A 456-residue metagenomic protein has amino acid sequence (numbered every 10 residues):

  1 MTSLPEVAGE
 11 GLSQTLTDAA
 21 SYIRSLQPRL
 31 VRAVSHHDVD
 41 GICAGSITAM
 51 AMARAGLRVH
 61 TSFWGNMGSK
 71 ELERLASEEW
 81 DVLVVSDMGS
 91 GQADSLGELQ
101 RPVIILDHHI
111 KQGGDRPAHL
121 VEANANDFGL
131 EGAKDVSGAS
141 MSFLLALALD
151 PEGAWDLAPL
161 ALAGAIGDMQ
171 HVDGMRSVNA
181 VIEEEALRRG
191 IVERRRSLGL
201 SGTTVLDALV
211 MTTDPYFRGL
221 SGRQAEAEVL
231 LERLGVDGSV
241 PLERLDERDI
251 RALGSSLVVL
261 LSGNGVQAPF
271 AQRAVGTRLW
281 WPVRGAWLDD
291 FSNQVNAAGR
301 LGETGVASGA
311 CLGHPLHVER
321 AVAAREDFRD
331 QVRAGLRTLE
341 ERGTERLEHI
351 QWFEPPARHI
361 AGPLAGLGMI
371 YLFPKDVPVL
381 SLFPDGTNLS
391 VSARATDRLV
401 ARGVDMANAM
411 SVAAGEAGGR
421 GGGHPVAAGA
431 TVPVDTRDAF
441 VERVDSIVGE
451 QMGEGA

Functional and structural regions predicted by a protein language model:
M1-N293, A298-A456: Replace "Mg2+/Mn2+-dependent" with "divalent metal-dependent
